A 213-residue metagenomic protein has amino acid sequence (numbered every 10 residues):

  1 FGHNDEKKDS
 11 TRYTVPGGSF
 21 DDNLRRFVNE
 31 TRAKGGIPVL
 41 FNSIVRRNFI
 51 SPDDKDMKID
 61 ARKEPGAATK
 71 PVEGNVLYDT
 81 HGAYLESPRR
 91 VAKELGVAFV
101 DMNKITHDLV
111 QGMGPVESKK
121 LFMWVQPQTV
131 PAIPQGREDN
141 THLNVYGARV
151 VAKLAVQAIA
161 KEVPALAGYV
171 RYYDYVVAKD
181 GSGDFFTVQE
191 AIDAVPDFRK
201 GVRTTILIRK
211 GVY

Functional and structural regions predicted by a protein language model:
F1-V145, R149, K153-P164: Alpha-helical cap/lid subdomain in secreted, periplasmic, or secretory-pathway luminal O-acyl-processing enzymes
I37, L207-R209: Residues within well-ordered beta-strands of beta-sheet-rich folds
N48, R209-G211: Acidic helix-start/capping segments at beta-turn-to-alpha-helix junctions
A167-D174: Low-complexity, Pro/Thr/Ser/Gly/Ala-rich linker/spacer regions in secreted, extracellular modular proteins
Y175-L207: Acidic Gly/Asp/Thr-rich repetitive segments characteristic of extracellular carbohydrate-active and adhesion proteins
G183, V212-Y213: Extracellular beta-strand scaffolds
